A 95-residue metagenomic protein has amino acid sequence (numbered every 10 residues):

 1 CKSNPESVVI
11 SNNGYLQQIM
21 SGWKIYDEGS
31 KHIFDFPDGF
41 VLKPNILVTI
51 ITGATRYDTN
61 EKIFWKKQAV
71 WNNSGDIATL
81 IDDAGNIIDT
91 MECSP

Functional and structural regions predicted by a protein language model:
C1-P95: Activation on beta-sandwich/Ig-like modules and their edge loops
